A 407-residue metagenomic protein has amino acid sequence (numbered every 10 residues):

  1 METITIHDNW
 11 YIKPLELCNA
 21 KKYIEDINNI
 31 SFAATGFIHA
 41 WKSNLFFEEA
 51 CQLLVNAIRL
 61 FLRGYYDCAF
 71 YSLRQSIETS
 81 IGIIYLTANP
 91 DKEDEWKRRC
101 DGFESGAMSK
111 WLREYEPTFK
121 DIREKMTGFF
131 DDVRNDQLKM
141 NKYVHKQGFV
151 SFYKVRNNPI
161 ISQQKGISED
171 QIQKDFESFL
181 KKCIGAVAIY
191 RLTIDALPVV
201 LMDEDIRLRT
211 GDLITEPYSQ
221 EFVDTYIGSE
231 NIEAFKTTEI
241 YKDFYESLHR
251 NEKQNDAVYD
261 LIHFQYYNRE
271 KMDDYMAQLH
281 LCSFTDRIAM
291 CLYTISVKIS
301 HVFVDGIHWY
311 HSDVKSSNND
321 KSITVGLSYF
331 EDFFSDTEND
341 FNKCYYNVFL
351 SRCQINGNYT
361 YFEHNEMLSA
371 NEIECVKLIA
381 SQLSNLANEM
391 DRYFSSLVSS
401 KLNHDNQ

Functional and structural regions predicted by a protein language model:
M1, Y226-Q407: Terminal, compositionally biased low-complexity regions
M1-F46: N-terminal, Lys/Arg-enriched amphipathic/low-complexity engagement segments that precede the first folded domain
N29-K42, V55-I58, L62-D67, Y71-Q147 (+1 more regions): Short non-catalytic regulatory patches outside canonical folded cores
F46-Q52: Helix-boundary capping/turn motifs
L62, I77, I81-N89, G148 (+3 more regions): Hydrophobic/aromatic-lined pockets within catalytic cores
A88-E95, F152-V155, D195-I206: Structured alpha-helical bundle/scaffold domains in large eukaryotic membrane-trafficking regulators
V133-D170: A structured, mid-to-C-terminal "fold-capping" secondary-structure block
I161-E221: Amphipathic, Lys/Arg-enriched alpha-helical patches that create a basic surface for binding polyanionic ligands
